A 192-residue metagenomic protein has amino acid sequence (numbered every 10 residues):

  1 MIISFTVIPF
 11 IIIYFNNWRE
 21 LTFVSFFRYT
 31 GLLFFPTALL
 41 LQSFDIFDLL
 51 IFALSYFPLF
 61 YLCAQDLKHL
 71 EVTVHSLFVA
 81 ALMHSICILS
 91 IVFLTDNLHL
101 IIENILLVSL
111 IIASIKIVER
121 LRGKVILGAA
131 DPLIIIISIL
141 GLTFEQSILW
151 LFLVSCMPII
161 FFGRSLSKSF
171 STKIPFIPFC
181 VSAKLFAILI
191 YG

Functional and structural regions predicted by a protein language model:
M1-G192: A membrane-topology feature that recognizes alpha-helical transmembrane segments and their immediate juxtamembrane
